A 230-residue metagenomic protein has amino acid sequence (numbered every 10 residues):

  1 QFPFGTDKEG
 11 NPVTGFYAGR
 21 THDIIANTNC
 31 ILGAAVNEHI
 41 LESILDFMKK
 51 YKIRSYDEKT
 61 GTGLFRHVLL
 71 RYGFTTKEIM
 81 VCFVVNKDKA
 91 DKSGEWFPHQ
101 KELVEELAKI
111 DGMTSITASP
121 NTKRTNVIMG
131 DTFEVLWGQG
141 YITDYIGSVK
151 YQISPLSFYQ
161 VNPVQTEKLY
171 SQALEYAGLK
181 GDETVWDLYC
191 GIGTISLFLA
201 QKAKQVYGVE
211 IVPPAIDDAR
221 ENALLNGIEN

Functional and structural regions predicted by a protein language model:
Q1-V135, I146, S171, E175-E183: SAM-dependent transferase fold signal centered on methyltransferase-like domains, encompassing both Class I
K92-N230: Rossmann-like S-adenosyl-L-methionine
